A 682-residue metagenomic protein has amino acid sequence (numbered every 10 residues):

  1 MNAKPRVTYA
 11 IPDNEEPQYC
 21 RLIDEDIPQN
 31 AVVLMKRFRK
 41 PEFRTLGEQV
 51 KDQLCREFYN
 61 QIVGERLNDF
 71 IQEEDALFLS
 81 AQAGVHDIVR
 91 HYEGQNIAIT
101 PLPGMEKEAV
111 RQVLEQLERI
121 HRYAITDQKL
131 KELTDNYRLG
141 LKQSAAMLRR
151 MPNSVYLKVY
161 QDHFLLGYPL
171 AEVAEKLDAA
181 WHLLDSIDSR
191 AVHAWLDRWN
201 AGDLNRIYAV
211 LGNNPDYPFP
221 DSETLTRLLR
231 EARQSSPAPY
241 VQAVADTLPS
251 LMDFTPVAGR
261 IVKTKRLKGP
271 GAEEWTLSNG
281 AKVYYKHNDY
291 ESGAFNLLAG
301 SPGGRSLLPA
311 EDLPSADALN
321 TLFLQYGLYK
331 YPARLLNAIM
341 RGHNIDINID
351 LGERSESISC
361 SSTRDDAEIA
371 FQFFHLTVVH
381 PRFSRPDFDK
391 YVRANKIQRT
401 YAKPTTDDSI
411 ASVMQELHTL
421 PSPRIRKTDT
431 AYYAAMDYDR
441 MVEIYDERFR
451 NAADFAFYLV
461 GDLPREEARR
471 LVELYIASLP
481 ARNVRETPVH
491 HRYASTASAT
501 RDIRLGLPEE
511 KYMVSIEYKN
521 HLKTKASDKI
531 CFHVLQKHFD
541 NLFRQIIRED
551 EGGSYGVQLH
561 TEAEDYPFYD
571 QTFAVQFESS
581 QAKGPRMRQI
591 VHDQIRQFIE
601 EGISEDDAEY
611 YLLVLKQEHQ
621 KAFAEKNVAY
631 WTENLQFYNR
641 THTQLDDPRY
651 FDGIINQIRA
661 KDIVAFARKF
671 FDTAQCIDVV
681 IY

Functional and structural regions predicted by a protein language model:
M1-Q29, L141-A145, R227-A245, A456-K511 (+1 more regions): An aromatic/glycine/proline-enriched structural segment found at the starts of mature extracellular/organellar domains
L22-D24, H86-V89, K265, E273-W275 (+3 more regions): Replace "in large, NTP-powered and nucleic-acid-processing enzymes" with "in large, NTP-powered factors and other
P28-K51, L67-S186, L204-G212, Y284-K286 (+10 more regions): M16 family metallopeptidases and their MPP-like homologs
D52, R56-N60, L267-G271, Q536 (+1 more regions): Long, His/Glu/Asp-enriched segments that create or flank divalent metal/ion-associated functional microenvironments
N214-R230: Terminal amphipathic helices with adjacent charged low-complexity linkers/tails
Y240-K263: Short, basic/low-complexity N-terminal boundary segments at the transition from targeting/disordered tails
V257-S292: N- or domain-start disorder-to-order transition segments that initiate the globular core
